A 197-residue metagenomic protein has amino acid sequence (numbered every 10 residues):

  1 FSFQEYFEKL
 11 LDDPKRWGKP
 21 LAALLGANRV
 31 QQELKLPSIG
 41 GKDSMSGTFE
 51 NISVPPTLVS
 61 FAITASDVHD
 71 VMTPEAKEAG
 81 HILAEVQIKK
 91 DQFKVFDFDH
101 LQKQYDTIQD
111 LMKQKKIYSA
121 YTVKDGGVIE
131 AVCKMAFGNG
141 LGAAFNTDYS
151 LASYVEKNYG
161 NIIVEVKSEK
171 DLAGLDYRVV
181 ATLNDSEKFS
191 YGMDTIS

Functional and structural regions predicted by a protein language model:
F1-V95: Glycine-rich phosphate/pyrophosphate-binding loop regions near the starts of catalytic domains
R16-L34, I39, D43-P56, Y105 (+1 more regions): Glycine-/charge-enriched secondary-structure boundary and capping motifs
F93-Q109: Short, compositionally biased
